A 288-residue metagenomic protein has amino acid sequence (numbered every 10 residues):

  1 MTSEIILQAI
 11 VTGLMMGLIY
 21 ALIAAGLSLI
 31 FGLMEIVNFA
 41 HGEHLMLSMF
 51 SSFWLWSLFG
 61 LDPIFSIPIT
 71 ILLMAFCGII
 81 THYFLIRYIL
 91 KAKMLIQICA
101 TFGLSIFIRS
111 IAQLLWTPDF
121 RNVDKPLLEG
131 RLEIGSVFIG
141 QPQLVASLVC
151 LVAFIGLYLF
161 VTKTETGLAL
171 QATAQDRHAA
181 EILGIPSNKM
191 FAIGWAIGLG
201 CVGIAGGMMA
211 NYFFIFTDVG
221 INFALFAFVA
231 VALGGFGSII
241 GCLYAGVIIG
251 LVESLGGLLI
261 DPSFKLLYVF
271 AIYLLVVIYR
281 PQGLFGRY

Functional and structural regions predicted by a protein language model:
M1-L22, S51, D62-S66, A92-C99 (+4 more regions): Membrane-interfacial amphipathic/re-entrant helices at transmembrane-helix boundaries
I5, L115, D119, Q175-K189 (+1 more regions): Cytosolic-side transmembrane-helix boundaries in multi-pass membrane proteins
V11, L33-I80, F84: Membrane-embedded helix boundary and interhelical linker motif in transport proteins
M16-G17, F138-F216, I239-Y244: Helix-loop-helix "hairpin" substructures at the membrane interface of multi-pass membrane proteins
Y20-L22, G60-L72, W195-Y273: Transmembrane alpha-helical segments in multi-pass inner-membrane proteins
L27-M49, P63, K91-I96, T166-A169 (+6 more regions): Short, non-helical or kinked segments that cap or interrupt transmembrane helices
F59, Y88-K163, M190-I193, L255 (+3 more regions): Transmembrane helix-bundle core of multi-pass membrane transporters and related energy-transducing complexes
G60-L104, I111, Y244-I249, R280-P281: Alpha-helical transmembrane segments within multi-pass membrane transporters and channels
